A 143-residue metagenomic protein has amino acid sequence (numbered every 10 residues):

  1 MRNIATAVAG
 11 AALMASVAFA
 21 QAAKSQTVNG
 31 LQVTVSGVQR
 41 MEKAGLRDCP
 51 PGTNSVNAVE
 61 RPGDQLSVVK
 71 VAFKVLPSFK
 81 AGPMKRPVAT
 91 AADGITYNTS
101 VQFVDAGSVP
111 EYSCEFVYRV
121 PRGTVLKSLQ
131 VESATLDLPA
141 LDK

Functional and structural regions predicted by a protein language model:
M1-I4: Positively charged n-region of N-terminal signal peptides that target proteins for export
A7-S16: Bacterial N-terminal signal peptides
A20-K143: Conserved functional micro-motifs across diverse proteins
